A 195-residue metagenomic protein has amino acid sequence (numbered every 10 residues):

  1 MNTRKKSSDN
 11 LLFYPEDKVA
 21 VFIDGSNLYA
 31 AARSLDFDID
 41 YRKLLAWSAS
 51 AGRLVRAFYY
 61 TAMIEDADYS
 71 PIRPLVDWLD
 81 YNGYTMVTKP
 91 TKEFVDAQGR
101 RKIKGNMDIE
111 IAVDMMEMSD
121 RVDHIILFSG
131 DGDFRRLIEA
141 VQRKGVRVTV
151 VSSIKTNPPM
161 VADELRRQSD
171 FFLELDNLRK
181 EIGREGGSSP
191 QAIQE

Functional and structural regions predicted by a protein language model:
N2-M107, G132, R147, S153-N157: Domain-level signal for Mg2+-assisted phosphodiester chemistry and nucleotide/NA-binding surfaces in nucleic-acid
S70-E195: Nuclease catalytic cores that cleave nucleic-acid phosphodiester bonds, predominantly acidic two-metal-ion
